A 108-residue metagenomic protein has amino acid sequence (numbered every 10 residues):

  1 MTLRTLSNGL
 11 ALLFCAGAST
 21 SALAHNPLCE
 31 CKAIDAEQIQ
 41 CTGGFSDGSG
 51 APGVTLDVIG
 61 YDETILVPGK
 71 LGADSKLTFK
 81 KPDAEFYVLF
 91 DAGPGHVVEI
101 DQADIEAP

Functional and structural regions predicted by a protein language model:
M1-L10: Bacterial N-terminal signal peptides that target proteins for export
G9-A18: Bacterial N-terminal signal peptides
S21-I39, G44, D62, D101-A107: Beta-strand-rich domain onsets/edges
D47-A51: A short beta-turn/strand-edge loop motif at beta-sheet boundaries
P52-V54, F86: Short beta-strand/loop motifs in extracellular/secreted proteins, especially within beta-sandwich accessory domains
T55-P68: Short amphipathic beta-strand segments in non-cytosolic proteins
K70-F79: Glycine-centered loop-to-beta-strand initiation motif
A84-H96: Short, aromatic- and glycine-rich surface loops/edge beta-strands on solvent-exposed regions
